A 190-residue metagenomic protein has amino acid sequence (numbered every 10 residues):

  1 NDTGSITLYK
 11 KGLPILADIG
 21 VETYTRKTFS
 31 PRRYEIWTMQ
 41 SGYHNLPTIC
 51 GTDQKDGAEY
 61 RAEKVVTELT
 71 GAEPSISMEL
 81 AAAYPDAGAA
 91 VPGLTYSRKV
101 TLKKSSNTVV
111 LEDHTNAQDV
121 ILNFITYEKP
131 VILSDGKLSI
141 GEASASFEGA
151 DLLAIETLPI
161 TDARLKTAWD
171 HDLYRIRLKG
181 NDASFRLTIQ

Functional and structural regions predicted by a protein language model:
N1-K27, E35-I36: Internal mixed beta-strand/loop scaffold within catalytic domains of large alpha/beta enzymes
K27-Q190: CBM-like, beta-strand-rich accessory domains located in the C-terminal region of large, secreted polysaccharide-active
